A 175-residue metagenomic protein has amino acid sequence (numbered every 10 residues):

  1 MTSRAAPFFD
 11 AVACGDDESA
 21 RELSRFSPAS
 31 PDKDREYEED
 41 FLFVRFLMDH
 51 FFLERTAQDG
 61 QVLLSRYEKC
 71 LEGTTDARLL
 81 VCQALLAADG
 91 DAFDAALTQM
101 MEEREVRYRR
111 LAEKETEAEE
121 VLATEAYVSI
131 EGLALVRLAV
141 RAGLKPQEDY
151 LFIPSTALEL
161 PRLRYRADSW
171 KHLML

Functional and structural regions predicted by a protein language model:
M1-E105: Eukaryote-skewed repeat-based solenoidal scaffolds used as protein-protein interaction platforms, primarily
G73-C82, A87-G90, A96-Q99, E103-L175: Terminal, non-catalytic domain-edge segments
